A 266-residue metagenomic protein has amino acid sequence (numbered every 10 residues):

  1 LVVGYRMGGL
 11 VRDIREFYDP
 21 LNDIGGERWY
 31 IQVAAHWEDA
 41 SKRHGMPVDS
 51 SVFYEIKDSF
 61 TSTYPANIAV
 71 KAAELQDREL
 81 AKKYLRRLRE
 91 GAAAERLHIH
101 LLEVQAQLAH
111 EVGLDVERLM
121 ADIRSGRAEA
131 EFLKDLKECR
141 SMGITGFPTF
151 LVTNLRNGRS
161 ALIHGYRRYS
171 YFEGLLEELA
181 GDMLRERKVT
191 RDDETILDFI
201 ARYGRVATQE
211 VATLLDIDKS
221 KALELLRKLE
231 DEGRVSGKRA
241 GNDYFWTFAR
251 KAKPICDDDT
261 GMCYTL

Functional and structural regions predicted by a protein language model:
L1-R96: Structural alpha/beta surface segment adjacent to cysteine/selenocysteine redox centers across thiol/disulfide enzymes
R87-L266: C-terminal cap of thioredoxin/glutaredoxin-like
